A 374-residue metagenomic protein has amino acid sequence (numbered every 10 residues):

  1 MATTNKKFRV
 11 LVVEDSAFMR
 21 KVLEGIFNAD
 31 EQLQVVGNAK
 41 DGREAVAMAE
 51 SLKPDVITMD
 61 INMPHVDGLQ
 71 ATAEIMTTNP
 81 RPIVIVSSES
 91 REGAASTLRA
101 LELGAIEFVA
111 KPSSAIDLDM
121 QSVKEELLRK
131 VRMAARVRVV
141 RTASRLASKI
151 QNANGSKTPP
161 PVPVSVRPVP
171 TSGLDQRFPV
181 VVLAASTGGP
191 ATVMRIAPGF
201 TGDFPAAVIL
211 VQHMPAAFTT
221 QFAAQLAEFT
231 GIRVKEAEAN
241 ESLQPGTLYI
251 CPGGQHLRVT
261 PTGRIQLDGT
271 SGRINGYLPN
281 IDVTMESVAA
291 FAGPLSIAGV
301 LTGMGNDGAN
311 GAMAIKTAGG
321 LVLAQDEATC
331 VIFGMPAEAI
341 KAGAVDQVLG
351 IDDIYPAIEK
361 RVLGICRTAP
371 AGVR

Functional and structural regions predicted by a protein language model:
M1-L11, A17-Q32, N38, R43-E44 (+3 more regions): Conserved acid/base catalytic micro-environments in cytosolic active-site loops
